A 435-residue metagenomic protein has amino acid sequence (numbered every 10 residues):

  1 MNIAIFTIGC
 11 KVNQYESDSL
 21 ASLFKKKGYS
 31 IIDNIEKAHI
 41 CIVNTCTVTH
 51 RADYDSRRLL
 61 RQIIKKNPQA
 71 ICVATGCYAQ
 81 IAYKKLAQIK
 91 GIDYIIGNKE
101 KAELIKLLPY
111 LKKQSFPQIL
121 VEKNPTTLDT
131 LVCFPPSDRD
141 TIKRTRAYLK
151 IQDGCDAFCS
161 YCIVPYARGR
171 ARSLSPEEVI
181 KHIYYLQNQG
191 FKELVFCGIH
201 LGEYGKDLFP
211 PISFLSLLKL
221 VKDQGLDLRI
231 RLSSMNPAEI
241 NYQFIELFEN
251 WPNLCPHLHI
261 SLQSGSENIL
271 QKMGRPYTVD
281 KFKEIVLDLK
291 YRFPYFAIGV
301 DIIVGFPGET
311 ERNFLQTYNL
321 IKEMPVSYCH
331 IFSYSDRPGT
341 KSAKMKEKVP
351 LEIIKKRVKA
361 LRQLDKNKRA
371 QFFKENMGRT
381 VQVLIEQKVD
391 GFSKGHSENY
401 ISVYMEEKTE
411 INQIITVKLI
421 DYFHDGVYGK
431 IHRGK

Functional and structural regions predicted by a protein language model:
M1, Y29, A70, D93 (+5 more regions): A structural micro-motif
M1-Y204, K219, Q243, L258 (+7 more regions): Proteins enriched for Cys/Gly/acidic motifs involved in redox and nucleic-acid/cofactor modification
T47-V48, R168-G169, L208-P211, K272-Y277 (+1 more regions): Short glycine-enriched, charge-decorated loop/helix-capping segments at active-site entrances that position
C72-V73, I81-A82, L86, N188-E311: Conserved SAM/AdoMet-binding glycine-rich loop
I142-T145, C155-D156, L254, S264 (+5 more regions): Short flexible coil/turn linkers enriched for glycine and charged/polar residues that connect secondary-structure
I260, D301, I321, C329 (+3 more regions): Hydrophobic, well-ordered secondary-structure elements that form the walls of internal hydrophobic environments
E309, P325-V326: Contiguous mid-protein beta-loop-alpha structural module that forms a pocket-lining wall or clamp of enzyme active
K344-K435: Terminal RNA-binding accessory module
